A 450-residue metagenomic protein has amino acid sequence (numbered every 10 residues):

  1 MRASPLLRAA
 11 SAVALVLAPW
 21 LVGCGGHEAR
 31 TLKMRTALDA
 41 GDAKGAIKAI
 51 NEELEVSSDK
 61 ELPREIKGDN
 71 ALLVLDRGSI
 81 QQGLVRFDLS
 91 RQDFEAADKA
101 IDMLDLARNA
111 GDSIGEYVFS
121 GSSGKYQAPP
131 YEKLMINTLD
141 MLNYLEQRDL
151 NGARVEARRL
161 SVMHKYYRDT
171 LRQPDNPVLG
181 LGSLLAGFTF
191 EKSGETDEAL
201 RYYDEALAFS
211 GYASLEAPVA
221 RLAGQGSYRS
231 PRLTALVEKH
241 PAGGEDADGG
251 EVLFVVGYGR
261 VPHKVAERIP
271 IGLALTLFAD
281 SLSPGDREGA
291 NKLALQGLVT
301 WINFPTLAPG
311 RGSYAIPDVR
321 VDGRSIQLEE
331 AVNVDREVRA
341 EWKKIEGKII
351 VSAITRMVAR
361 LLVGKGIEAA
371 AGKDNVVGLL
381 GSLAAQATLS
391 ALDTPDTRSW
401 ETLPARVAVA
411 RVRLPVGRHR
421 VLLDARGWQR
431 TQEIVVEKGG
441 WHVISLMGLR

Functional and structural regions predicted by a protein language model:
P19-G45: Bacterial Sec signal peptide processing site at the extreme N-terminus
A43-K44, F87, L150, T196: TPR-repeat structural position
D59-I66, I101-D112, Y166-D175, L207-L236: Boundary/linker segments of alpha-helical solenoid repeat arrays
S79-D88, I114-L139, L181-E198, L222-L253 (+2 more regions): Alpha-helical linker/edge segments of TPR/alpha-solenoid repeat scaffolds and analogous pre-/post-domain helices
Q92-D102, R158-V162, E191-S214: TPR/TPR-like (Sel1-like) alpha-helical repeat modules
L233-R450: Short loop/turn and low-complexity linker motifs enriched in small/turn-promoting residues
